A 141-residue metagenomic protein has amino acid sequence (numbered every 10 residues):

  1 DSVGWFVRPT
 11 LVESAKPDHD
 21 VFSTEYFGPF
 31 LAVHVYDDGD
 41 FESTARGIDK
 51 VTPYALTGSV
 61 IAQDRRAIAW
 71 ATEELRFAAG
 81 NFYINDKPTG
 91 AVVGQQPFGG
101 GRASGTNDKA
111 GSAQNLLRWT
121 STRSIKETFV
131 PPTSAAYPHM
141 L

Functional and structural regions predicted by a protein language model:
S2, F6-L141: Conserved C-terminal structural/oligomerization subdomain of aldehyde/semialdehyde dehydrogenase
